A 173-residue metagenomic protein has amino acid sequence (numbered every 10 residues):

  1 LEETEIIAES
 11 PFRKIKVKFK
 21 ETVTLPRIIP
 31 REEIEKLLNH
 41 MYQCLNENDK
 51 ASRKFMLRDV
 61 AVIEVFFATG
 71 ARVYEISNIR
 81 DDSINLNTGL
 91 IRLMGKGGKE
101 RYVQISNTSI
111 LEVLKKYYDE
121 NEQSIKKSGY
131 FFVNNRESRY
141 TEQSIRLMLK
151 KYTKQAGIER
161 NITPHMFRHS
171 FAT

Functional and structural regions predicted by a protein language model:
L1-T173: Conserved catalytic core of the tyrosine transesterase superfamily
